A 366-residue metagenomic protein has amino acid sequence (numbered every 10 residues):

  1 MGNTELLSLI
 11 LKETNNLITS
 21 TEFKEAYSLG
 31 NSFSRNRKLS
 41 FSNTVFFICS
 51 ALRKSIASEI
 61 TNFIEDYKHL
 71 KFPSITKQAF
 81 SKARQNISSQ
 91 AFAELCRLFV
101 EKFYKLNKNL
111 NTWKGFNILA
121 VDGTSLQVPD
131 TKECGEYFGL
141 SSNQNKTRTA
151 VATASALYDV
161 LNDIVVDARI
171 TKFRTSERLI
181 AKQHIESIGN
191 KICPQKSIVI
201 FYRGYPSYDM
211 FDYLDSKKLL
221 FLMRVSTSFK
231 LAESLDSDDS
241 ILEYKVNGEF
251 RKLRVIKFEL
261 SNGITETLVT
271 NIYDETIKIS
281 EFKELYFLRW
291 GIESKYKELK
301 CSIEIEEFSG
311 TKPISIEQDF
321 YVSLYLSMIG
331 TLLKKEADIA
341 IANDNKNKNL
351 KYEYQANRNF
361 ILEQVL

Functional and structural regions predicted by a protein language model:
M1-I60, R84-I87, A91-L98, K102 (+3 more regions): Single, function-defining residue in the core of a domain
A57-P73: DNA-recognition alpha helix
F72-S89: Major-groove recognition helix of helix-turn-helix-like DNA-binding domains
